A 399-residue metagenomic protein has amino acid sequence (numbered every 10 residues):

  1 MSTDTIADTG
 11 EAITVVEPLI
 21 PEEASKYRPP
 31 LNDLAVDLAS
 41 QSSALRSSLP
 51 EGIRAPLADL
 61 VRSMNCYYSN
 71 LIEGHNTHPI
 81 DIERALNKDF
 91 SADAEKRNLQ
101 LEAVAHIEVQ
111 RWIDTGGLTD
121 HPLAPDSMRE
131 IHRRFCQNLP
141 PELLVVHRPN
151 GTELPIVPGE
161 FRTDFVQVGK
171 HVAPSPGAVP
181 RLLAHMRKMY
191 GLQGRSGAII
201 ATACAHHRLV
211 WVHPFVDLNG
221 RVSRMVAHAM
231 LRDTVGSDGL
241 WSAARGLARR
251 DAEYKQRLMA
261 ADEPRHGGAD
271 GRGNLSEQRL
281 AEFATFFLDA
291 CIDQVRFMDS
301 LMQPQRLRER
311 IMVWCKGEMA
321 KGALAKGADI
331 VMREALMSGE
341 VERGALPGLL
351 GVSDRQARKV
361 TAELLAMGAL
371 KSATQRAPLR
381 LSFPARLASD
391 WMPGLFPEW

Functional and structural regions predicted by a protein language model:
M1-W399: FIC/Doc superfamily catalytic core
